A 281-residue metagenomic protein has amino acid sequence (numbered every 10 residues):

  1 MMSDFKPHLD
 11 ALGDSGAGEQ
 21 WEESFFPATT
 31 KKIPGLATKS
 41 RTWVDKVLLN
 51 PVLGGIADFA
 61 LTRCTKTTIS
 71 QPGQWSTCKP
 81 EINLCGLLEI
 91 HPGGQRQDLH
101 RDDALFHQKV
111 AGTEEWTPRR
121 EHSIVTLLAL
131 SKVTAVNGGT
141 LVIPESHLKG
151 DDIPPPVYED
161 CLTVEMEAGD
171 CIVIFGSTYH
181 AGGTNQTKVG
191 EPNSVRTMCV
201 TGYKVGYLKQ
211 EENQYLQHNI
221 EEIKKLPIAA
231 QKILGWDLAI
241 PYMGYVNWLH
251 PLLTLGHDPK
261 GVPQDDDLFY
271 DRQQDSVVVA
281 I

Functional and structural regions predicted by a protein language model:
M1-H107: Non-heme Fe(II)-dependent double-stranded beta-helix
P51-G55, I124, E167: A structural signal for well-ordered alpha-helical segments within the folded catalytic domains of diverse enzymes
T67-Q74, Q108-T117, K188-E191: Short helix-coil transition/hinge motifs at the ends and kinks of transmembrane helices, capturing the brief
E81, R120-H122, N193-V195: A short, structural micro-pattern
C85-L87, T126-L128, C199-Y203: A structural signal for short, well-ordered beta-strand segments
L88, V133, S177-T178: Short Ser/Thr-interspersed hydrophobic loop/turn segments at strand-loop and sheet-helix junctions that line or gate
P92-M166, K209-H218: Catalytic core of non-heme Fe(II) oxygenases with the double-stranded beta-helix
K149-V173, S177-Y179, G183-I281: Conserved double-stranded beta-helix
